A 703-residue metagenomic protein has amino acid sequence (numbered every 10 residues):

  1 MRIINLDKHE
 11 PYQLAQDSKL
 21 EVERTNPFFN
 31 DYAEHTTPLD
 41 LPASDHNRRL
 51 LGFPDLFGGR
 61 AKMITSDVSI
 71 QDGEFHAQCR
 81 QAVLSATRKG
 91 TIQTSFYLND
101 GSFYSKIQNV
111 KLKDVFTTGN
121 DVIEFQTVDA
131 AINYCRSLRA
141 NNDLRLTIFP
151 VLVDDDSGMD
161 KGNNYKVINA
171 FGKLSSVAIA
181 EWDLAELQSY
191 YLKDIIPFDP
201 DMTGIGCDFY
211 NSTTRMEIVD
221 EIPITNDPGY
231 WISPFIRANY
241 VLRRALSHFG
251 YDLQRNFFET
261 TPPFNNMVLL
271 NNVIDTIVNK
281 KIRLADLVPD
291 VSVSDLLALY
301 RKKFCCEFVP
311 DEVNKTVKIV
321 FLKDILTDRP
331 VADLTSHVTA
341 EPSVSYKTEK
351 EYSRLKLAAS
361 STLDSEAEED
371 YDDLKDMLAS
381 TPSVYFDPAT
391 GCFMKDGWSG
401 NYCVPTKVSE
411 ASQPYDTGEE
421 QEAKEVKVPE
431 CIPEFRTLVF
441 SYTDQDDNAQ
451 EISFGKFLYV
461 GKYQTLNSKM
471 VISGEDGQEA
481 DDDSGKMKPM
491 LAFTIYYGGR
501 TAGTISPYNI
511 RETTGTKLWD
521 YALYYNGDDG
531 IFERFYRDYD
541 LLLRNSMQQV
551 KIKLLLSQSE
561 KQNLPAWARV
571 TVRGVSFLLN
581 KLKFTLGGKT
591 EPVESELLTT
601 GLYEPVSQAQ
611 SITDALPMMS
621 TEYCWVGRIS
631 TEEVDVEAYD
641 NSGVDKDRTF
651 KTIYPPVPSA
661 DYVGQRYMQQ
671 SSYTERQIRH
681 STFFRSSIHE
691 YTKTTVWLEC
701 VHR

Functional and structural regions predicted by a protein language model:
R2-D7, Y12-L299, V313, D324 (+13 more regions): Polar, S/T/G-rich
H9-Q13, G601-V634: Surface-exposed fibrous attachment elements
F28-M63, P223, D227, M267-D328 (+2 more regions): An acidic/polar, Gly/Ser/Thr-rich interaction patch typically located in mid-to-C-terminal regions of proteins
E74-Q78, S576, I688-Y691: Short, mixed charged/polar active-site loops that provide acid/base catalysis or chelate metal/phosphate cofactors
T87-Q93, K589-T590, R685-T694: Extracellular interaction modules
F96-F103, I319-T327, E596-Y603, Y654-P656 (+1 more regions): Secondary-structure transition/turn motif
L334-S336: Eukaryotic mixed-charge, acidic/polar low-complexity intrinsically disordered regions
M618-P658, Y662-H702: Serine/threonine-rich low-complexity intrinsically disordered regions
